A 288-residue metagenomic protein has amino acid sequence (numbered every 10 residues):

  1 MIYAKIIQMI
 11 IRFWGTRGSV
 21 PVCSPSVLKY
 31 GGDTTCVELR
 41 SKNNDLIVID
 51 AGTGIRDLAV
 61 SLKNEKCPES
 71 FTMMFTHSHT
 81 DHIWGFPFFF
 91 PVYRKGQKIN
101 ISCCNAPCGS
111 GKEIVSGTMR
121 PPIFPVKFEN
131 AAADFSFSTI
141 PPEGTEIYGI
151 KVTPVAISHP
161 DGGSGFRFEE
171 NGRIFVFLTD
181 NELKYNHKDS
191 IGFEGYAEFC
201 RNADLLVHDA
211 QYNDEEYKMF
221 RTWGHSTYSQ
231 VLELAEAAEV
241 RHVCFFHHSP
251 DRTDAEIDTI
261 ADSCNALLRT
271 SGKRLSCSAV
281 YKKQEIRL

Functional and structural regions predicted by a protein language model:
M1-V176, K184-H187, Y196-A197, D254-L288: Binuclear metal-dependent hydrolase catalytic cores
A51, N181, A210: Residues immediately flanking
H77, D180, H247: Active-site glycine-centered loops adjacent to acidic/histidine catalytic or metal-binding residues that shape
Y185-R274: Cap/insert and terminal regions of metallo-dependent hydrolase folds
